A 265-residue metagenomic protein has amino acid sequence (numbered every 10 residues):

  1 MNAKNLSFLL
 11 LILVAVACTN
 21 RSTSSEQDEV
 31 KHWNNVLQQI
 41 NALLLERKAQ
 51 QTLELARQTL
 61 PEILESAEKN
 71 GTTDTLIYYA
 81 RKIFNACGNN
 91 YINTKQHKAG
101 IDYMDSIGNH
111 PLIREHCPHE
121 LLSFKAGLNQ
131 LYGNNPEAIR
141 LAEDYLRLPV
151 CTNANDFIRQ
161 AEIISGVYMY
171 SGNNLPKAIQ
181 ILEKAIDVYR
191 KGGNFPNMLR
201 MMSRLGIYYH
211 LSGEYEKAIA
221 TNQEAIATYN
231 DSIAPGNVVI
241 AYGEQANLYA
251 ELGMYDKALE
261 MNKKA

Functional and structural regions predicted by a protein language model:
V30-K31, D74-Y78, H116, N155-F157 (+2 more regions): Residue signature of alpha-solenoid helical repeat architecture, marking inter-repeat boundaries and helix-start
N34, T75-K82, E120, R159-E162 (+2 more regions): Residue register of alpha-helical TPR repeats
Q38, K82, A86, F124 (+5 more regions): "A position-specific structural signal for the A-helix of alpha-solenoid helical repeats
N41, N89, G127, G166-V167 (+2 more regions): Residue-level recognition of tetratricopeptide repeat
L45, N93, L131, Y170-S171 (+4 more regions): Register position in tetratricopeptide repeats
R47, K95, G133, G172-N173 (+4 more regions): Residue-level detector of the short coil/turn that links helix A to helix B within each tetratricopeptide repeat
R57-E68, D105-H110, E143-V150, E183-N194 (+2 more regions): Amphipathic alpha-helical segments of tetratricopeptide repeats
